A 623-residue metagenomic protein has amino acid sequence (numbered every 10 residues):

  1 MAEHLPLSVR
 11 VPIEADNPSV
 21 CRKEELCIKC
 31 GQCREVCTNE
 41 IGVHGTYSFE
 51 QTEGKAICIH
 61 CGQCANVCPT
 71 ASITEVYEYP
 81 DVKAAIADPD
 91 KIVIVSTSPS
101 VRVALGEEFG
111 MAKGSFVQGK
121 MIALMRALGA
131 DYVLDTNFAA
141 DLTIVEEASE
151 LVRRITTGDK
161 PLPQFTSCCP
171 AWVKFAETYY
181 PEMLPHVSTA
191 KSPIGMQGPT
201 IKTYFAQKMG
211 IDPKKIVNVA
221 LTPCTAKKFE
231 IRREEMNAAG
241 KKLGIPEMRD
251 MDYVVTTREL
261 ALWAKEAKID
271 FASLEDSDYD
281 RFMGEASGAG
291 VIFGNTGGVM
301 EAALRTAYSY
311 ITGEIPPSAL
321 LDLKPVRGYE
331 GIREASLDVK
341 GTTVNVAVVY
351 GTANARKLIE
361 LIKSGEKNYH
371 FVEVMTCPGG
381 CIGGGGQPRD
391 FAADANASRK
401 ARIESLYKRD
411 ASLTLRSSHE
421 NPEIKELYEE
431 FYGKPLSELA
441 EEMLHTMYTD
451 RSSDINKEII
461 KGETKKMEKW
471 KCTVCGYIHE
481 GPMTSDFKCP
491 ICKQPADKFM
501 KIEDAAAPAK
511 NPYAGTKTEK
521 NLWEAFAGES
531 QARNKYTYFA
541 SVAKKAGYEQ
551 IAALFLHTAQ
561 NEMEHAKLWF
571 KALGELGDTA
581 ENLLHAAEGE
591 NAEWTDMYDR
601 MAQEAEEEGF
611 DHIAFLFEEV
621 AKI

Functional and structural regions predicted by a protein language model:
M1-A2, T74-K466: Iron-sulfur-associated redox domains of electron-transfer enzymes in respiratory and anaerobic energy metabolism
M1-V43, A335, L358-E360, I403-E404 (+4 more regions): Ferredoxin-type iron-sulfur electron-transfer modules and their immediate structural context
H4, V9-R10, R22-E50, I59 (+2 more regions): Iron-sulfur cluster-binding cysteine motifs and their immediate structural context in ferredoxin-like electron-transfer
N17-C21, E25-L26, Q51, I57-C58 (+2 more regions): Short, flexible, mixed-charge glycine/proline-rich loop motifs that serve as phosphate/nucleic-acid-contacting
H44-S48, V76, K208-I211, M236-G244 (+2 more regions): Inter-helical turn/loop segments and adjacent helix faces that build the functional surface of alpha-helical bundle
A56-I59, G383-G384: Short, surface-exposed loop/turn segments at secondary-structure boundaries that line and modulate
E468-I623: Non-heme di-metal
